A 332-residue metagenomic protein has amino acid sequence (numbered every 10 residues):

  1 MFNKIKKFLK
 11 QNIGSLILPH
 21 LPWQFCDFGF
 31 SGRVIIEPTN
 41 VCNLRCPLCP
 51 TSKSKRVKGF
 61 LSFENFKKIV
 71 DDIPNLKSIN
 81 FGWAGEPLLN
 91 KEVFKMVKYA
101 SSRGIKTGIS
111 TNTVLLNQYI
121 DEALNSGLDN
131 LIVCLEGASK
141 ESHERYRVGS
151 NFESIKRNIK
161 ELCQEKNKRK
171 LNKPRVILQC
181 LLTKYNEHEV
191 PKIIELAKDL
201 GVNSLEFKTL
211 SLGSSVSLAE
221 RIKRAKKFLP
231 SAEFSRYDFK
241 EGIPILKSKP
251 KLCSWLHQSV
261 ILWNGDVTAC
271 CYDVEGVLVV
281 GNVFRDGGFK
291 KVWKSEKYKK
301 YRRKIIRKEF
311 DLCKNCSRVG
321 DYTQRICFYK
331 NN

Functional and structural regions predicted by a protein language model:
N3-N130, E141, R145, G149 (+4 more regions): Conserved alpha-helical substructure of the radical SAM core
L16-H20, F25-F30, S52, C253 (+1 more regions): Flexible mid-to-C-terminal extensions adjoining Fe-S/redox cofactors in radical SAM and related proteins
I35, T39-C42, L246, W263 (+1 more regions): Residue-level signal for mature regions of secreted extracellular proteins and peptides
V41, R45, L252, L312: The −1 position to Zn-ligating cysteines in a subset of zinc-ribbon hairpins
C46, A197, F289: Conserved, mostly hydrophobic/aromatic
P74-G82, S101-S110, L115, S126-L135 (+2 more regions): Conserved C-terminal portion of the radical SAM core fold that forms the substrate/S-adenosylmethionine-binding
E136-K140: A glycine-centered beta->alpha junction motif in the catalytic cores of kinase/phosphotransferase enzymes
P250, W255-H257: Short loop/turn microsegments at loop-to-beta-strand junctions
